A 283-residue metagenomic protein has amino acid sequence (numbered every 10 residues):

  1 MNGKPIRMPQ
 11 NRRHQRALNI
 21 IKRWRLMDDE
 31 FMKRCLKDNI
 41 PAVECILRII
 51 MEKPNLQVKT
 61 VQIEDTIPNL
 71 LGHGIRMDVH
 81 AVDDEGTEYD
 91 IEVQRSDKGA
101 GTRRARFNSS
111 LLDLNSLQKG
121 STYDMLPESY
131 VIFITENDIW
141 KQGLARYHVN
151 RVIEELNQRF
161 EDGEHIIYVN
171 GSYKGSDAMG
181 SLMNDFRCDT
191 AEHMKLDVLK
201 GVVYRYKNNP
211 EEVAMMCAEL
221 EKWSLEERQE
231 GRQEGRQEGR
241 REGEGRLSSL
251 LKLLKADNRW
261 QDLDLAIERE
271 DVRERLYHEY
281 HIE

Functional and structural regions predicted by a protein language model:
M1-H165, D177, Q229, Q233 (+1 more regions): Accessory alpha/beta interaction modules
N2-W24, V82-D84, Y89-Q94, K174-E283: Short, charged alpha-helical interaction segments and adjacent helix-coil junctions
I153-D162, I167-S172, L182, F186-D189: Low-complexity, glycine/alanine/valine/leucine- and proline-rich hydrophobic stretches
